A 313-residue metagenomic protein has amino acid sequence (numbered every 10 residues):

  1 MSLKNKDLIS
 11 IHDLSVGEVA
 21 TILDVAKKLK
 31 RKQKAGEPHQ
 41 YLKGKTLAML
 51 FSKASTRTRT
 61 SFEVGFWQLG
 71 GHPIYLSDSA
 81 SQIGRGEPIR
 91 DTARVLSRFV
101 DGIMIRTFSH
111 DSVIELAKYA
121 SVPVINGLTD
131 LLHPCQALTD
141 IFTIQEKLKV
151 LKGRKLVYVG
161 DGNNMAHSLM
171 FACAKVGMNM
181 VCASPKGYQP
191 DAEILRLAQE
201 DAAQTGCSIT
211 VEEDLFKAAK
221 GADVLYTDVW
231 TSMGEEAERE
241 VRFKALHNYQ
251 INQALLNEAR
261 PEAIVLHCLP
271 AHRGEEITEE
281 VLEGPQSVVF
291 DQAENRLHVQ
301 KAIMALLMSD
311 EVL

Functional and structural regions predicted by a protein language model:
M1-T60, V64: Positively charged, low-complexity intrinsically disordered leader regions
G36, Q40-Q145, R273: Phosphate/diphosphate ligand-binding glycine-rich loop within oxidoreductases
L42-L47, K152-R154, E262: Phosphate-coordination loops involved in phosphoryl transfer and adenosine-cofactor binding
S52-V64, L148-T227: Glycine-rich phosphate/diphosphate-binding loop of Rossmann-like nucleotide-binding domains
L69, F99, Y119-S121, V176 (+2 more regions): Short, structured coil segments at secondary-structure junctions
E200-E279: Rossmann-like adenosine-cofactor binding region
E262-A263, L269-L313: Adenosine-phosphate binding glycine-rich loop
